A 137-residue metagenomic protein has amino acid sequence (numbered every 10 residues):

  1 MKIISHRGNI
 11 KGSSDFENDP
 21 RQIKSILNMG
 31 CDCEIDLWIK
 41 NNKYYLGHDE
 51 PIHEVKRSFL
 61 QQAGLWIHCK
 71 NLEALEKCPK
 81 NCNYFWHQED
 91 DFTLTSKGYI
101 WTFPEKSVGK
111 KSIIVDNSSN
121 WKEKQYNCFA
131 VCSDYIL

Functional and structural regions predicted by a protein language model:
M1-L137: Phosphate-group recognition and catalysis centered on beta-loop-alpha active-site segments
